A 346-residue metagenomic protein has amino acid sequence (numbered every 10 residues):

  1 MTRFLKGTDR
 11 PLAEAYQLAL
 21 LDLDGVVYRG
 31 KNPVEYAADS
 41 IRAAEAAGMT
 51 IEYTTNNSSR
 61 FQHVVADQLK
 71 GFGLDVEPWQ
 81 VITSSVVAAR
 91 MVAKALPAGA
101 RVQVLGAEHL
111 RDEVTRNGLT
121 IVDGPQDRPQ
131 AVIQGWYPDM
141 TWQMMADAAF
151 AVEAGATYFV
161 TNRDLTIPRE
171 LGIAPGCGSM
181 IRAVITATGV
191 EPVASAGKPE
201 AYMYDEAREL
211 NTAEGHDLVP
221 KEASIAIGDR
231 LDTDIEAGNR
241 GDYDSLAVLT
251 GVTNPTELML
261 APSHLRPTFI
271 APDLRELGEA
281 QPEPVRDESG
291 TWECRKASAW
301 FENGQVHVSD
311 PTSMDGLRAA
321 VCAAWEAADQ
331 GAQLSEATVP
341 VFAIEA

Functional and structural regions predicted by a protein language model:
T2-L21, Y28-K31, R42-A46, A66-W79 (+2 more regions): Asp-based, Mg2+/Mn2+-dependent phosphohydrolase catalytic module
T50: Conserved phosphate-binding loops in N-terminal lobes of ATP-dependent enzymes of the actin/Hsp70/sugar-kinase
N57: Conserved phosphate/oxyanion-binding catalytic-loop motifs
S84-V86: Polytopic endomembrane small-metabolite transporters, centered on the Drug/Metabolite Transporter
